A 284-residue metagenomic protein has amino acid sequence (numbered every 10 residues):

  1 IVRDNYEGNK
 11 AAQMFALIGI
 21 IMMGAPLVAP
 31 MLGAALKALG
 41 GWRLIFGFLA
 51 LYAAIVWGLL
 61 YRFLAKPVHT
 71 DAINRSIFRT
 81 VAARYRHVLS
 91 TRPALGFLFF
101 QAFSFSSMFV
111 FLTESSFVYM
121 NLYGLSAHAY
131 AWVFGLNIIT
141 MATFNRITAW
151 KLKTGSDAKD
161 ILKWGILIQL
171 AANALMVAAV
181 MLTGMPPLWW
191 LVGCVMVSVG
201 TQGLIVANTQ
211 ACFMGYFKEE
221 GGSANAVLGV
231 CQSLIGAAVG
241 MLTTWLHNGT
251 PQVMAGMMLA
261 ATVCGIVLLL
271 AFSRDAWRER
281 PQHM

Functional and structural regions predicted by a protein language model:
I1-M22: Cytoplasmic helix-loop-helix junction between adjacent transmembrane helices in 12-TM secondary transporters
L32-G40, Y119-M120, K151-L152, T243-T250: Interfacial helix-cap and linker-helix signal at transmembrane-aqueous boundaries of multi-pass secondary transporters
A50-T70, L268-L269: C-terminal membrane-cytosol helix-exit motif in multi-pass small-molecule transporters
P67-L98: Juxtamembrane intracellular "pre-TM" segments in multi-pass secondary transporters
S90-M108, M196, G200: Pair of pore-lining "gating" transmembrane helices in MFS-fold secondary transporters
F144-D160: Helix-to-loop junctions at the C-terminal end of transmembrane segments in multipass secondary transporters
D160-N208: C-terminal transmembrane helical hairpin of 12-TM major facilitator-type secondary transporters
Q210-N248, M257-M258: A late C-terminal transmembrane helix in Major Facilitator Superfamily
